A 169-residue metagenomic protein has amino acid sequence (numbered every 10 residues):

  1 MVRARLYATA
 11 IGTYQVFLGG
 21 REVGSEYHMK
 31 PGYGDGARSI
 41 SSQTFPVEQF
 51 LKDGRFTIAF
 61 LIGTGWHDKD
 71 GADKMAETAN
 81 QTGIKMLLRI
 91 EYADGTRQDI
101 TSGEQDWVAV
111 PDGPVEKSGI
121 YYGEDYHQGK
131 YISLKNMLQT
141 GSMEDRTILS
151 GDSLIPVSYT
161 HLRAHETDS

Functional and structural regions predicted by a protein language model:
M1-L134: Accessory beta-strand-rich segments of carbohydrate-active enzymes
G12, E166-D168: A very general structural signal that marks isolated residues within well-ordered alpha-helical segments
M137-R163: Flexible inter-domain linker/hinge segments
H161, D168-S169: Single conserved hydrophobic/aromatic residue that forms the stacking wall/gate of nucleotide- or nucleobase-binding
